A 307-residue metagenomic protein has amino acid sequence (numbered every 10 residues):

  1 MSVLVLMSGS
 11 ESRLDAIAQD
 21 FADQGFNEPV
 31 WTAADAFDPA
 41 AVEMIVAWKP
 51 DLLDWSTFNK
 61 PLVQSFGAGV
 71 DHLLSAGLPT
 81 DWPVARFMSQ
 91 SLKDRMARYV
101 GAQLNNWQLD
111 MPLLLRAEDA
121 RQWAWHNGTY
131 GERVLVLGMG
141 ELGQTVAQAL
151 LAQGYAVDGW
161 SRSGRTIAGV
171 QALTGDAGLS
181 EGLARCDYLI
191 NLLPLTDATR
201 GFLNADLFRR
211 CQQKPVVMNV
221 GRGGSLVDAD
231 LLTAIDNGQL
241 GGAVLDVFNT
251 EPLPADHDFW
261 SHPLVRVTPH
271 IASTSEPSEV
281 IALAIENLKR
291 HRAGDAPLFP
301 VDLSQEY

Functional and structural regions predicted by a protein language model:
M1-E43: N-terminal glycine-/charge-rich "phosphate-binding" loop or analogous flexible N-terminal tail
V30-A41, D51-W55, G169-R185: Short acidic low-complexity segments
E43-L115: Phosphate/diphosphate ligand-binding glycine-rich loop within oxidoreductases
F87, S91-Y99, L113, T166 (+1 more regions): C-terminal helix-to-coil terminal segments
L113-T145, A172: Glycine-rich NAD(P)-binding loop of Rossmann-like domains
A147, L151, I235-D236: Gly/Ala-rich phosphate-binding loop of Rossmann-like dinucleotide-binding domains, activating on the conserved
Q153-G169: NAD(P)-binding Rossmann-fold cofactor-contacting core
G164-D258: Rossmann-like adenosine-cofactor binding region
